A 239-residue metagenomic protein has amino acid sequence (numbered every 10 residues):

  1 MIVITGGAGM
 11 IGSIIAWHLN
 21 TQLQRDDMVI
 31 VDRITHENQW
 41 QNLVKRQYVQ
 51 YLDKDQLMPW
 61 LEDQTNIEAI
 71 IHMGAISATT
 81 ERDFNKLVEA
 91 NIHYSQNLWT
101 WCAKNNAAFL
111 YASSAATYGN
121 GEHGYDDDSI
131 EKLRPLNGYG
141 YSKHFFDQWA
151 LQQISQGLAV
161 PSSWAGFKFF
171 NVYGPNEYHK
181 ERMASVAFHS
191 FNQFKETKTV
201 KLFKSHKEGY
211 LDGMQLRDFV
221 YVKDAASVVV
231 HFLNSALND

Functional and structural regions predicted by a protein language model:
I2-Q22: N-terminal Rossmann NAD(P)H-binding glycine-rich loop of SDR-like oxidoreductase domains
T5, V31, I70-G74, F109-A115 (+1 more regions): SDR active-site strand-loop-helix element
I30-L57: Glycine-rich phosphate-binding loop and adjoining beta1-alpha1-beta2 segment of Rossmann-like nucleotide-binding folds
K45, K54-A90: NAD(P)H-binding glycine-rich loop region in Rossmannoid oxidoreductase-like domains and their noncatalytic homologs
E68, A75, N85, E89-Q96 (+3 more regions): Conserved internal alpha-helix in NAD(P)-dependent oxidoreductase domains
H72, N97-L136: Conserved Rossmann-fold NAD(P)-dependent oxidoreductase catalytic core, especially the SDR/UDP-sugar
H123, Q148-H231: NAD(P)-dependent short-chain dehydrogenase/reductase
S142: Active-site helix of classical SDR
